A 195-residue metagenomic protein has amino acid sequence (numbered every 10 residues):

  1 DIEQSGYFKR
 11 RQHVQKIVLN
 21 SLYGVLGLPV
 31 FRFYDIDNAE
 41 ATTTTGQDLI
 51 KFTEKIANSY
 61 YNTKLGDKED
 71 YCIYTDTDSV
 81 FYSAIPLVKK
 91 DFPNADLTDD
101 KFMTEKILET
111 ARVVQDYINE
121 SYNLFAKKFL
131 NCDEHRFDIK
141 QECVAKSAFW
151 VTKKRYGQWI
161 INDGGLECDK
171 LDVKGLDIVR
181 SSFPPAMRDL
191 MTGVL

Functional and structural regions predicted by a protein language model:
D1-L195: Conserved acidic
